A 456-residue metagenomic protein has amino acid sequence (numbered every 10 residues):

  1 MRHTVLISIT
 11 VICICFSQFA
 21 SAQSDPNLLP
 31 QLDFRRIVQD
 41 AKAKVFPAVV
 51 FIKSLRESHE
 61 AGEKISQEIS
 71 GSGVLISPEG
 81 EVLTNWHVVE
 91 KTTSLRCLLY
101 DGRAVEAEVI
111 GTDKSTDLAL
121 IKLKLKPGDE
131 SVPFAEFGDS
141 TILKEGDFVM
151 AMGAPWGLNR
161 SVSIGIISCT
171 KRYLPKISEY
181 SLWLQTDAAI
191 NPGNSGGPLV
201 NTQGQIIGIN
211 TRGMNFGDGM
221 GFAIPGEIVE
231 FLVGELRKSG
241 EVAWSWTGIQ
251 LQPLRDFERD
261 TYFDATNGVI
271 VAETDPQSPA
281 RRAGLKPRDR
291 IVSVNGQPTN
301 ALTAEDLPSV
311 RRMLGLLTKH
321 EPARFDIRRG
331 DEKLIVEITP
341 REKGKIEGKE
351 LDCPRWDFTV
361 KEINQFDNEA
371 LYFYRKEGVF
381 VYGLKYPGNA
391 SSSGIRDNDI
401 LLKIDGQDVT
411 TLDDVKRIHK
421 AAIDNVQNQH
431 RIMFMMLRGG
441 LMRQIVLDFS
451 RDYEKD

Functional and structural regions predicted by a protein language model:
M1-V5: Positively charged n-region of N-terminal signal peptides that target proteins for export
I7-S17: Bacterial N-terminal signal peptides
A22-N267, A272-Q277, R281-A283, S293-P298 (+4 more regions): Serine-dependent protease modules
V82-L83, A280-E305, A390-D413: Conserved PDZ fold ligand-binding element
D139, P198, T261-A265, P279-R290 (+4 more regions): A short glycine-leucine-enriched loop at secondary-structure breakpoints that most characteristically corresponds
P322-R324, R431-M433: Short, conserved beta-strand segments of beta-strand-rich sandwich/propeller modules, principally
Y372-Y374, Y382-I432, G439: C-terminal soluble interaction/assembly domains
